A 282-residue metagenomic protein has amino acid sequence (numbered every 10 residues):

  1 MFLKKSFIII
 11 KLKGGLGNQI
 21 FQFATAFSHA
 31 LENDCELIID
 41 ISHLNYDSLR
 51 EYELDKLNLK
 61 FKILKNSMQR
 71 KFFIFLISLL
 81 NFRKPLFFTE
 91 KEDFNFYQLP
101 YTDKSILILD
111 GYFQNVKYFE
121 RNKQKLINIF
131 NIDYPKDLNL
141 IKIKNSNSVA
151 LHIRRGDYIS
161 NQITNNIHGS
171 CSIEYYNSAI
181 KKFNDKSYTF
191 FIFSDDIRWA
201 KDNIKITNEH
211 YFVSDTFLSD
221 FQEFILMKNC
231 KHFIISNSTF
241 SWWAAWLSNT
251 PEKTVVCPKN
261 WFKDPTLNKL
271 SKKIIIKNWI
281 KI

Functional and structural regions predicted by a protein language model:
F2-I9: Extreme N-terminal starter segment of soluble prokaryotic enzymes
S6, D47-S187, I282: Secretory-pathway luminal glycosyltransferase catalytic domains
L12-F21: A short, glycine/small-residue-rich beta-strand->loop->alpha-helix junction that serves as a flexible
G17-N18, Y46-R50, K117-Y118, Y158-N161 (+3 more regions): Short catalytic/ligand-binding loop motif for oxyanion handling, primarily in non-cytosolic enzymes, centered on
F21-L31, Y176-I180: Histidine-anchored nucleotide/phosphate-binding helix
C35-Y46: A short beta-strand-loop structural module common to alpha/beta enzyme folds
F183-P265, S271: Donor-binding and catalytic core of enzymes assembling or modifying cell-surface/extracellular glycoconjugates
